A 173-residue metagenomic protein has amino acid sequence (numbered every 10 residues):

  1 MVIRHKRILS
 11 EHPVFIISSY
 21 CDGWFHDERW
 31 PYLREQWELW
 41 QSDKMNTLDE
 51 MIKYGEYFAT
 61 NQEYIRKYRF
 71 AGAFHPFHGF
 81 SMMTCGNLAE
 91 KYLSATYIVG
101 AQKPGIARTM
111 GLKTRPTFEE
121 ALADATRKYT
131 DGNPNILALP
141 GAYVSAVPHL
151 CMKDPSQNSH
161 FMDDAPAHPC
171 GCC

Functional and structural regions predicted by a protein language model:
M1-Y97: C-terminal catalytic subdomain
T84-C173: Extended hydrophobic packing segments that form well-structured cores
